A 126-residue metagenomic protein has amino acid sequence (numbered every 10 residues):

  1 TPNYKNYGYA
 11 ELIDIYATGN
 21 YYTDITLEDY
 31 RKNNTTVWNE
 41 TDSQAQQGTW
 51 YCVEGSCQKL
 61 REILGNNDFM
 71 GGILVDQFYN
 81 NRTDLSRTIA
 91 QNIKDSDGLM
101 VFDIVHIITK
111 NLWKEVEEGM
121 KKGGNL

Functional and structural regions predicted by a protein language model:
P2-Y9: Distinct, well-ordered alpha-helical segments
L12-K32, T36-L126: Substrate-binding cleft of secreted/luminal carbohydrate-active enzymes
